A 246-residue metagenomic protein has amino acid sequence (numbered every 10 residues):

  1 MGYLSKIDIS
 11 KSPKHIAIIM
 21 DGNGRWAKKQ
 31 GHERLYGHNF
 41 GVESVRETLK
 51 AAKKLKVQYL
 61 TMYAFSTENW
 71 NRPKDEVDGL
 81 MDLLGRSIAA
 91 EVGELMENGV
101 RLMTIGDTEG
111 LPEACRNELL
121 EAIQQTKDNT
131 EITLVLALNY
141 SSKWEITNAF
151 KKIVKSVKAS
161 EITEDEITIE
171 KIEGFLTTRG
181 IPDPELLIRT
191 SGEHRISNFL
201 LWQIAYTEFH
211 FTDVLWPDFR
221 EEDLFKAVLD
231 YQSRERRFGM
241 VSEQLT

Functional and structural regions predicted by a protein language model:
M1-T246: Flexible, compositionally biased loop and terminal segments
